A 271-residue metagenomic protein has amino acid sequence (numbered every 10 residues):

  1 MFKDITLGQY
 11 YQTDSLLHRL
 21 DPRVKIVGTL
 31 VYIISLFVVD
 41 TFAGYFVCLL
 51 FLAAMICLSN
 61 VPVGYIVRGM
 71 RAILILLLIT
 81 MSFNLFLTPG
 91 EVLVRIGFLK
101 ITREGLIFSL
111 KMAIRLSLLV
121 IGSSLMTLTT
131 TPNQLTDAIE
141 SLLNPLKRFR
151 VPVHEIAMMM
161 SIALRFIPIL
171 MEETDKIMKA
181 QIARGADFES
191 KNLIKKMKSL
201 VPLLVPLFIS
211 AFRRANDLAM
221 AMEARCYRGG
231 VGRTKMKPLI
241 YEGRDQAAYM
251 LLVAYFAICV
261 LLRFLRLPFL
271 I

Functional and structural regions predicted by a protein language model:
M1-F42, C48-C57, N144, R148-V151 (+3 more regions): Transmembrane alpha-helix interface motif
D14, F37, N60-Y65, I96 (+4 more regions): Membrane-helix interfacial "entry" motifs
K25, G64-L74, A248: Alpha-helical transmembrane segments and their helix-start/interface "positive-inside/aromatic belt" motifs in integral
T41, Y45, N60-G64, T88-I96 (+3 more regions): Transmembrane helix-loop junctions in multipass membrane proteins, especially transporters and channels
F51-V61, L76-I79: Alpha-helical transmembrane segments and their membrane-interface exit regions
G69-I73, L77, A113, S117 (+4 more regions): Loop-to-transmembrane-helix entry motif
I73-A186: Juxtamembrane/interface alpha-helical elements of multi-pass membrane proteins
